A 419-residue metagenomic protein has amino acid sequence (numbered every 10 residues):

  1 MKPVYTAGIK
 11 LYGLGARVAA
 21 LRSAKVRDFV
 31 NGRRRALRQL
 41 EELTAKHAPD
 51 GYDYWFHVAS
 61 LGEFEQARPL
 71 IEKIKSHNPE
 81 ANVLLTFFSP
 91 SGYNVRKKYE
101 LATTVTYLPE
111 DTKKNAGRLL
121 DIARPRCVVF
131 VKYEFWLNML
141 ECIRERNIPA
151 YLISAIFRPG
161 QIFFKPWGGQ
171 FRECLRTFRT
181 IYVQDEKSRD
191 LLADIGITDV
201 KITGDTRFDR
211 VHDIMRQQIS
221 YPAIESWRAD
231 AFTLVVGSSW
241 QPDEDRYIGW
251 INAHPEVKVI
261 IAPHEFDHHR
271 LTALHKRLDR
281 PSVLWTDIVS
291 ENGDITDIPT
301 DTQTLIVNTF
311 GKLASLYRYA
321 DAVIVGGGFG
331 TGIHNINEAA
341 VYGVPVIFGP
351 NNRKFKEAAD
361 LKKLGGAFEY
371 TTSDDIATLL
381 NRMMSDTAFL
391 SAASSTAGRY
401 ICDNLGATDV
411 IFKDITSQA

Functional and structural regions predicted by a protein language model:
R17-Q217, V235, S239-Q241, H254 (+2 more regions): Active-site and donor-binding regions of nucleotide-sugar-utilizing enzymes
E63-H77, Q217-V289: Conserved catalytic-core segment of nucleotide-activated headgroup transferases in glycan assembly
R96, E100-V105, L274-V307: Nucleotide-activated donor-binding/catalytic signature segment of Leloir-type glycosyltransferases, i.e., the conserved
L119-D121, C174, W227, L316 (+1 more regions): Structural alpha-helical scaffold elements that stabilize or flank donor/cofactor-binding regions in carbohydrate
A123-C127, I298-T331: Acidic donor-binding loop of glycosyltransferase active sites
I148-A150, V259, S282, V346: Hydrophobic beta-strand scaffold residues
F178, D194, L313-R399: Catalytic binding pocket for nucleotide-activated donors in carbohydrate/polymer assembly enzymes
N404-A419: C-terminal alpha-helical cap of glycosyltransferases
